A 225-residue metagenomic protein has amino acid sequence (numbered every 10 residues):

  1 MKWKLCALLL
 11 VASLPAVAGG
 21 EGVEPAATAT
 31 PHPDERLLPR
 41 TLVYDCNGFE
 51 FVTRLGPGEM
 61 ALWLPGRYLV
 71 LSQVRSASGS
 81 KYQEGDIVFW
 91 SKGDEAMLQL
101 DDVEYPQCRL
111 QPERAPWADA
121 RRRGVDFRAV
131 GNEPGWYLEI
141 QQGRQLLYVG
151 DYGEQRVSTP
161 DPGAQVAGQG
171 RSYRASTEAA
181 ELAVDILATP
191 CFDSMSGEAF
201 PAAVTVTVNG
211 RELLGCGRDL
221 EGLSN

Functional and structural regions predicted by a protein language model:
M1-K2, D119: Charged interaction patches that mediate protein-protein contacts
K2-L8: Sec-dependent signal peptide recognition, specifically the positively charged N-region followed immediately by
S13-A16: N-terminal signal peptide c-region/cleavage motif recognized by signal peptidases
G19-N225: Cysteine-centric segments in proteins
